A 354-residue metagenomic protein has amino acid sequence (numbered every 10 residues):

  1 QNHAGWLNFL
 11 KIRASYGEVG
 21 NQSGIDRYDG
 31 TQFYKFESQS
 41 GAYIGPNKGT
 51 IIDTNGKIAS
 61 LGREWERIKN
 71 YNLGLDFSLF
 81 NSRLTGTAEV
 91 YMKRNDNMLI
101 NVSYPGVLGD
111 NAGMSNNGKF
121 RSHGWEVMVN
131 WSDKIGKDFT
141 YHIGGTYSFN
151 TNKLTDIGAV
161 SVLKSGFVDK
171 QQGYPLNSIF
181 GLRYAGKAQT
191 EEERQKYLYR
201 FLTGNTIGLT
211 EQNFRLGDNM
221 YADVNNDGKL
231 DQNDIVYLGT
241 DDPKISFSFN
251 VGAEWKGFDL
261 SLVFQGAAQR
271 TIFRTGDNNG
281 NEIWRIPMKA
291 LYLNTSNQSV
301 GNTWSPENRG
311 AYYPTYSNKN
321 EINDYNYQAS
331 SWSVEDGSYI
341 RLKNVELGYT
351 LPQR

Functional and structural regions predicted by a protein language model:
Q1, A14, L73-F77, A88 (+5 more regions): Residues on the lipid-exposed face of transmembrane beta-strands in outer-membrane beta-barrel proteins
N2-R67, T85, E89-F120, G158-K164 (+1 more regions): Solvent-exposed loop/turn elements at secondary-structure boundaries
W6-L10, S82-L84, K137-I143, I245-F247 (+2 more regions): Outer-envelope beta-barrel architecture signal
Y16-G20, V90-D96, W131-D133, Y147-K153 (+4 more regions): Transmembrane beta-strands of outer-membrane beta-barrel pores
D26-Y28, F36, S115, S132-G239 (+1 more regions): Conserved small-residue
S40-T85, G113-G136, G173-T190, T240-I245: Outer-membrane beta-barrel signature, preferentially recognizing the C-terminal barrel domain of Gram-negative
T54-G62, D96-K119, T151-R183, D218-K244 (+3 more regions): Outer-membrane beta-barrel domain signature, especially the mid-to-C-terminal portions of large Gram-negative OMP
A267-R354: Extracytoplasmic gating/loop element in the C-terminal half of outer-membrane beta-barrel translocons and assembly
